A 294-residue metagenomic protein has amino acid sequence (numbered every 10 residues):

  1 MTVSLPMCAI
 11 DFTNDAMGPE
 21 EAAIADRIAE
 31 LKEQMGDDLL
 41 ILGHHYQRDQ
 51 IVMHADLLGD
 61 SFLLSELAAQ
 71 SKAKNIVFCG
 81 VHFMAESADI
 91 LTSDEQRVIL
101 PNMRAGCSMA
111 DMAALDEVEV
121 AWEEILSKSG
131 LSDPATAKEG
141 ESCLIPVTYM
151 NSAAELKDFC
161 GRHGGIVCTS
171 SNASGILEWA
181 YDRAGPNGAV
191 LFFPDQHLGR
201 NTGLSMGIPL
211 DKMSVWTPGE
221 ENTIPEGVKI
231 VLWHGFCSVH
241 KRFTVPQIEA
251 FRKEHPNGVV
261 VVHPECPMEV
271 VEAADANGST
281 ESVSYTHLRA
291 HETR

Functional and structural regions predicted by a protein language model:
T2-S93, R97-T148, C160-S170, F192 (+5 more regions): Metallocofactor- and cofactor-centric catalytic cores in central/energy metabolism, strongly enriched
R104-A105, M150-E155, N172-G175, D195-G199 (+2 more regions): Short acidic/polar capping segments at secondary-structure boundaries
M112-V120, A180-N187, G207, V245-A250: Short, surface-exposed amphipathic charged segments that create phosphate/polyanion-binding patches used for binding
E141, G185-P186, H197, P225-G227 (+4 more regions): Short gly/pro-enriched beta-turn/loop segments at secondary-structure junctions
A154-A173, L177-R183, V261-G278, S284: Active-site/ligand-binding-proximal alpha/beta "capping" segment
I176-W216: Loop-centered beta-sheet repeat module
W216-T217, T244-I248, V283-S284: Glycine-rich, charged/polar anion/phosphate-binding loops that engage phosphate groups from diverse ligands
T286-T293: Conserved small/polar residues in nucleotide/adenosyl-binding loops
